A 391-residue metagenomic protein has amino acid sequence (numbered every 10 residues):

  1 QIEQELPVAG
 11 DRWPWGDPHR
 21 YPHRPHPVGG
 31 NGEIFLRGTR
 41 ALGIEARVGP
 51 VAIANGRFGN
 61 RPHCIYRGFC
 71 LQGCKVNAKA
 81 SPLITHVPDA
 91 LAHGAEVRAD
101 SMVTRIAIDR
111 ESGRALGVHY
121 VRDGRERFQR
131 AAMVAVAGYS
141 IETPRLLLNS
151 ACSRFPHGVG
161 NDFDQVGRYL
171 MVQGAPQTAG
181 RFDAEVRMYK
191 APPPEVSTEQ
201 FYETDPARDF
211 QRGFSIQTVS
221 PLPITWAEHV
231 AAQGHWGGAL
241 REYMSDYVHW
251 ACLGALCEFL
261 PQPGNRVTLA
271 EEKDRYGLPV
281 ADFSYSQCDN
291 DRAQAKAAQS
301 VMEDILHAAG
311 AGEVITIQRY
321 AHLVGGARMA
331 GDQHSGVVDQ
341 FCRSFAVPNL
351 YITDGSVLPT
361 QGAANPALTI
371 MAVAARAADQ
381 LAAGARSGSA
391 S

Functional and structural regions predicted by a protein language model:
Q1-E5, G38, L42, D89 (+6 more regions): Generic, well-ordered alpha-helical scaffold segments in large soluble proteins
Q1-V103, L323-R328: Conserved redox-cofactor binding core of oxidoreductases
Q4-W15, L42-E45, D109, R187 (+2 more regions): Surface-exposed helix-capping loop/turn segments at secondary-structure junctions
V28-N31, K79, L83, Q294-A298 (+2 more regions): Hydrophobic (often cysteine-bearing) scaffold residues that line and stabilize catalytic clefts of nucleotide/cofactor
E33, F163-D282, S335, F345 (+1 more regions): FAD cofactor-binding and catalytic pocket of flavoenzymes
G49, F58-C70, N77, T104-D109 (+4 more regions): A glycine-rich dinucleotide-binding beta-alpha-beta segment and adjacent secondary-structure elements that constitute
V76, A92, S101, R105-E111 (+4 more regions): Glycine-rich loop(s) and the adjacent beta-strand/alpha-helix scaffold that form part
T360-L381: A conserved FAD-binding loop/helix module that cradles the flavin
